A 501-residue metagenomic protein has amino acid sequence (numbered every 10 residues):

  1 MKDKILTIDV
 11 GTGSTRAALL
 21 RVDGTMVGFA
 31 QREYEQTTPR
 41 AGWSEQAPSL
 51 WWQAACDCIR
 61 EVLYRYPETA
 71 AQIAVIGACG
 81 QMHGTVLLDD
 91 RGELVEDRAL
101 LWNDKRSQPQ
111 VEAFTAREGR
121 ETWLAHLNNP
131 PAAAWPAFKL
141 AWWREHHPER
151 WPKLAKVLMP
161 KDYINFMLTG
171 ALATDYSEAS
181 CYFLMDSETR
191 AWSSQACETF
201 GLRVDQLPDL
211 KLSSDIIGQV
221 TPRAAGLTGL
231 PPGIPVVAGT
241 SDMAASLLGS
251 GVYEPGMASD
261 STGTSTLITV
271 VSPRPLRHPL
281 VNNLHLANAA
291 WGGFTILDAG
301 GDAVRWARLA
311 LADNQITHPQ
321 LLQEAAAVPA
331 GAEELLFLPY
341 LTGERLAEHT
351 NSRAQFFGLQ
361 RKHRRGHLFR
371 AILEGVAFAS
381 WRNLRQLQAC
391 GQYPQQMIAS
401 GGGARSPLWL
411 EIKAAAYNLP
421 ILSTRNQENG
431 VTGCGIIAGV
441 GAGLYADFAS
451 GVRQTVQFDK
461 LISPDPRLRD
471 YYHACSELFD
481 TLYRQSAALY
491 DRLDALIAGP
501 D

Functional and structural regions predicted by a protein language model:
M1-D97, A113, A125, K153 (+4 more regions): N-terminal glycine/serine-rich phosphate-binding loop of ATP-dependent small-molecule kinases, especially carbohydrate
L6-T7, T69, Q108, T115-N128 (+6 more regions): Active-site core segments that coordinate phosphate-bearing ligands/cofactors across diverse enzyme families
G28-R32, P208, K460: Structural signal for short hydrophobic segments within the conserved structured cores of catalytic domains across
A30, R98-A99, Y176, T295 (+1 more regions): Short linear motifs in exposed loops
R32, T37, L100-S107, A179 (+2 more regions): Short, acidic/turn-prone active-site loops that include or flank metal/cofactor- and phosphate-binding residues
A47, D104, D242: Short, conserved phosphate/pyrophosphate- and ester-handling motifs at nucleotide-, phospho-/glycolipid
Y64-W102, P130-P136, N165-D186, D209-L212 (+1 more regions): Short beta-strand-loop/turn "lid" adjacent to the catalytic site in phosphate-handling enzymes
D104, G218-R223: Short, glycine/charge-rich flexible loops or terminal/linker lids adjacent to PRPP-binding catalytic cores
